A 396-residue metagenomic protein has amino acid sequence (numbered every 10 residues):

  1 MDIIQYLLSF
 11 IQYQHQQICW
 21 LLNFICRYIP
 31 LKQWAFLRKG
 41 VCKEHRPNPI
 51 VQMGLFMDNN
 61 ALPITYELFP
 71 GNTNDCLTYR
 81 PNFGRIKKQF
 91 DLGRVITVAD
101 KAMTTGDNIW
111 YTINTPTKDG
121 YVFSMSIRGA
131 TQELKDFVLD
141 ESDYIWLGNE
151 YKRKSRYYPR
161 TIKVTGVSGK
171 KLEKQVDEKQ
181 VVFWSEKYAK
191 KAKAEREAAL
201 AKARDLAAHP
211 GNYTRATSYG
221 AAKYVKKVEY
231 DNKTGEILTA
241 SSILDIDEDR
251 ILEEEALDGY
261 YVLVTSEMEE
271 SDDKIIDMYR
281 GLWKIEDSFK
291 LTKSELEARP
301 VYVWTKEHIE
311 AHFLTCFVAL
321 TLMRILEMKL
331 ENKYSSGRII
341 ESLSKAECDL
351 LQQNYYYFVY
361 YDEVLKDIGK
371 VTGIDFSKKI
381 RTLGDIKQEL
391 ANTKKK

Functional and structural regions predicted by a protein language model:
M1-K396: Anion-binding and metal-coordination hotspots
